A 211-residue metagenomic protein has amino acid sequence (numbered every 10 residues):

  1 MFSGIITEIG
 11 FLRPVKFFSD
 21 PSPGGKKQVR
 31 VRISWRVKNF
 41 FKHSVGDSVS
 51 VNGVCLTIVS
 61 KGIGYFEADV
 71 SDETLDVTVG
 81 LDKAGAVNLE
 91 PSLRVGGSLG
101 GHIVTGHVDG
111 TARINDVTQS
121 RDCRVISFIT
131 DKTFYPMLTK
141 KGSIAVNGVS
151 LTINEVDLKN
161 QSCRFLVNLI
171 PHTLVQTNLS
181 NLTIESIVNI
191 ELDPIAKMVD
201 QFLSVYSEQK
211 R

Functional and structural regions predicted by a protein language model:
M1-R211: Conserved loop->alpha-helix
